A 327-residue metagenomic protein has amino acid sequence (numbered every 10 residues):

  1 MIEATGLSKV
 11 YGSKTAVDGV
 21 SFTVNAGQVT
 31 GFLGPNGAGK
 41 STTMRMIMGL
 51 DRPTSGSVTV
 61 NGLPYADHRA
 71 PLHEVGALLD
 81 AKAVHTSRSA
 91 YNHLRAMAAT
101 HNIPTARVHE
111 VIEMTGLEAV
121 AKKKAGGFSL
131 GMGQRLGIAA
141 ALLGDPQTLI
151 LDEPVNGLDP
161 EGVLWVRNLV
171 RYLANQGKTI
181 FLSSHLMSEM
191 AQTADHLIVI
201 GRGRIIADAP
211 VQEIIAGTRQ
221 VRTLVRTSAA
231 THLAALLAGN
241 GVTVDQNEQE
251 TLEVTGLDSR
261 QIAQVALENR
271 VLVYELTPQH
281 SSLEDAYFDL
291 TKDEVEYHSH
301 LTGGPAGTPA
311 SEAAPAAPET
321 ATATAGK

Functional and structural regions predicted by a protein language model:
I2-A4, K9-G201, A207: ABC transporter nucleotide-binding domains
N36, V111, I214-G217, L290: Amphipathic alpha-helical segments that mediate coupling or scaffolding at interfaces
S57, R222, L272-E275: Residues at or immediately flanking beta-strands
H101, G177, T218, G241 (+2 more regions): Conserved NTP-handling cores and scaffolds of large molecular machines
E110, P210-A216, H300-T302: Short, flexible cytosolic linker that couples an ABC transmembrane/permease module to its adjacent nucleotide-binding
G116, G241-D245, V273-L276: A short linear hydrophobic-aromatic micro-motif
V166-L257: ABC transporter nucleotide-binding domain
T255-K327: C-terminal coupling/interaction segments
